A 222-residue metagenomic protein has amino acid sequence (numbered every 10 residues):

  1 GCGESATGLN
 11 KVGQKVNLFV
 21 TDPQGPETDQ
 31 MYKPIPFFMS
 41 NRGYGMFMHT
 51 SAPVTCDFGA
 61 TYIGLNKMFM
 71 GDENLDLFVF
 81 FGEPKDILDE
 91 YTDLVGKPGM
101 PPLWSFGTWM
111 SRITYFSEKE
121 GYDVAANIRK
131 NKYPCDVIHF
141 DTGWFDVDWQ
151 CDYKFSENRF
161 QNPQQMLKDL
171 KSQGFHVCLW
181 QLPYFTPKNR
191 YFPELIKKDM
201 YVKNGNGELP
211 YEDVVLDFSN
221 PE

Functional and structural regions predicted by a protein language model:
G1-P102, R112-I113, E118-K119, A125-K130: Catalytic and substrate-binding clefts that recognize carbohydrates or anionic sugar/phosphate headgroups
G99-E222: Aromatic-lined carbohydrate-binding/catalytic grooves of carbohydrate-active enzymes
